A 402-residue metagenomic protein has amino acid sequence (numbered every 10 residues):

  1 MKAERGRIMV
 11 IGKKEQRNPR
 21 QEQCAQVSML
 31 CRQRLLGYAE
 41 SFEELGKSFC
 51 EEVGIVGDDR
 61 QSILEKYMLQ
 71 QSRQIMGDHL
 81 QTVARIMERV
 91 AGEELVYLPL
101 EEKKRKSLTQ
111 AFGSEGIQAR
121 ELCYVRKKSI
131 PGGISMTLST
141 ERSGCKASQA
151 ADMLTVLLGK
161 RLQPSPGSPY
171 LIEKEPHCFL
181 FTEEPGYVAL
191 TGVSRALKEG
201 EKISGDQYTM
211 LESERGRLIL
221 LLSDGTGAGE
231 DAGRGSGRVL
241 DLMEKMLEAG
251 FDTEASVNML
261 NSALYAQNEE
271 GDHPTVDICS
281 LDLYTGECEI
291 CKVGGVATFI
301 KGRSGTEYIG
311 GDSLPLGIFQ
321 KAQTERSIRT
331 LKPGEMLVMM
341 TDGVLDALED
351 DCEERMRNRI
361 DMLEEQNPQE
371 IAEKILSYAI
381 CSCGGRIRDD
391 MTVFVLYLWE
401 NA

Functional and structural regions predicted by a protein language model:
E4-L162, P166, I219: Signal-transmission coiled-coils
P99-G132, Q149-A151, T155-P176, E184 (+2 more regions): Catalytic core of PPM/PP2C metal-dependent serine/threonine phosphatase domains
F112, E184-Q207, N261-Q267, V296-I328 (+2 more regions): PP2C/PPM family metal-dependent serine/threonine protein phosphatase catalytic domain, recognizing the conserved
I130-G133, G186-V188, S213-I219, P333-M336 (+2 more regions): Short hydrophobic/glycine-rich mini-motifs in sensory/regulatory modules that couple input to downstream signaling
L157, P169-G225, D231, T324-S327: N-terminal entry segment of metal-dependent catalytic domains or homologous docking segments
E201-R215, V276, Y308-E349, G384-G385: Acidic loop->beta-strand submotif enriched in PP2C/PPM serine/threonine phosphatases
D224-G225, G295, M340-G343, D390: DG-centered beta-turn motif at the end of beta-strands
G227-A249, S313, E335-G385, A402: Active-site-proximal, acidic helix/loop segment immediately C-terminal to a metal-coordinating Asp/Glu
